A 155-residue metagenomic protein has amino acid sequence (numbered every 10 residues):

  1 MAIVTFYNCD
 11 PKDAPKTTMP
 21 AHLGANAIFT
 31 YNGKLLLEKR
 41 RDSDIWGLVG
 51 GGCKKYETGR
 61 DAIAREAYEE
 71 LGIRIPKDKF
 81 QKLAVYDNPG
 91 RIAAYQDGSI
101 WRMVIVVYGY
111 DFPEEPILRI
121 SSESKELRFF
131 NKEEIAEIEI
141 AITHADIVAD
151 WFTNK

Functional and structural regions predicted by a protein language model:
M1-N26, G98: Acidic, metal-coordinating catalytic segment for phosphate/diphosphate chemistry, firing primarily on the Nudix
L23-A25, G33, V104-V106, K125: Change "...and in nucleic-acid phosphodiester-cleaving endonucleases..." to "...and in nucleic-acid processing enzymes
A25, T30-E70, R74: Conserved Nudix-box catalytic region and its N-terminal flanking loop in Nudix hydrolases and closely related
F29, V107-D111, F129-N131: Short, well-ordered beta-strand micro-motif
D44-W46, I117-K155: Nudix hydrolase/Nudix homology domain
R74-V85: A short coil-to-beta-strand element that immediately follows conserved catalytic motifs
Y86-I117: Active-site-adjacent beta-strand/loop module that shapes the phosphate/pyrophosphate-binding cleft
